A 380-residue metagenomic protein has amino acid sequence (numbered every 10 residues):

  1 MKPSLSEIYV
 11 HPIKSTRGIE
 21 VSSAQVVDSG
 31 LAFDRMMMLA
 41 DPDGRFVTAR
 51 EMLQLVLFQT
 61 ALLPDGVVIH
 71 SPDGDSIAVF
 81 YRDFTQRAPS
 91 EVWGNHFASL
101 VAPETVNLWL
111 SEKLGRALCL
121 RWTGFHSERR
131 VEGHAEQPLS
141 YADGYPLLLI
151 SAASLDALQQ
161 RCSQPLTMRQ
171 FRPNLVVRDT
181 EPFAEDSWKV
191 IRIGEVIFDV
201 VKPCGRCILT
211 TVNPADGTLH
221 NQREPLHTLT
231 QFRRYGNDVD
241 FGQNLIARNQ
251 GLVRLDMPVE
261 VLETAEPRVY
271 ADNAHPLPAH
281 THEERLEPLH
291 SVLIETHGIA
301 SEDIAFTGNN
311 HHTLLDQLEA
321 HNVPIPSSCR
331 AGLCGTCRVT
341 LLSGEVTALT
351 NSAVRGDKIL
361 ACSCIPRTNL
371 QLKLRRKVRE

Functional and structural regions predicted by a protein language model:
M1-S291, L315, S327, R338-T340 (+2 more regions): Metal-cofactor-dependent catalytic cores
S15, V323-E345, R355-T368: Local cysteine-cluster metal-coordination motifs and their immediate loop/turn environment, predominantly Fe-S cluster
V47, F198, S301-I304, T347: Short, isolated positions in well-ordered beta-strands
L262, T350-E380: Short Fe-S-cluster ligation motifs
P267, I299, F306, L372 (+1 more regions): Cysteine-centered metal-binding/redox modules
L286-D303: Eukaryote-biased recognition of intrinsically disordered, low-complexity regulatory segments
S301-T313: Short, contiguous acidic and Ser/Thr-rich linear segments
L314-I325, V346-S352: Short, intrinsically disordered, charge-biased short linear motifs at domain edges
